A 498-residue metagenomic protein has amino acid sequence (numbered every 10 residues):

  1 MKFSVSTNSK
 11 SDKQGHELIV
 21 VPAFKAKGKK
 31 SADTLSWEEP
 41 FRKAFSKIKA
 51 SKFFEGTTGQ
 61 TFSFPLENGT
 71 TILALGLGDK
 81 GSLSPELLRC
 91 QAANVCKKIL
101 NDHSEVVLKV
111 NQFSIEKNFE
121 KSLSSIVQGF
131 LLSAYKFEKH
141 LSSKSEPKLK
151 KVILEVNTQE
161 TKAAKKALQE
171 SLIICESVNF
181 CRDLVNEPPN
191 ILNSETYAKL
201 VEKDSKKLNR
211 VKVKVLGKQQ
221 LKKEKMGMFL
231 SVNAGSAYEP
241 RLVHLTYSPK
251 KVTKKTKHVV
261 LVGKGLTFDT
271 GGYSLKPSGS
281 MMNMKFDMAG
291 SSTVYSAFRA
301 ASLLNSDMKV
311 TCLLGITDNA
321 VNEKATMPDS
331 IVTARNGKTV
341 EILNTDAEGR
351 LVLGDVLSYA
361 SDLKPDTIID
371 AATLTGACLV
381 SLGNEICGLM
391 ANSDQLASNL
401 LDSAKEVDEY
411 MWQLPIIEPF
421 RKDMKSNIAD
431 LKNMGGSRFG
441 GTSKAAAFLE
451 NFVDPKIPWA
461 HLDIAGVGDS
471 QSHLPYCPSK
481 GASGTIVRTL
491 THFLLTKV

Functional and structural regions predicted by a protein language model:
M1-G265: Short amphipathic alpha-helical segment within the helicase RecA-like ATPase core that mediates nucleic-acid
G81, A198-V498: A generic structural signal for tightly packed, nonpolar segments enriched in small/aliphatic residues
